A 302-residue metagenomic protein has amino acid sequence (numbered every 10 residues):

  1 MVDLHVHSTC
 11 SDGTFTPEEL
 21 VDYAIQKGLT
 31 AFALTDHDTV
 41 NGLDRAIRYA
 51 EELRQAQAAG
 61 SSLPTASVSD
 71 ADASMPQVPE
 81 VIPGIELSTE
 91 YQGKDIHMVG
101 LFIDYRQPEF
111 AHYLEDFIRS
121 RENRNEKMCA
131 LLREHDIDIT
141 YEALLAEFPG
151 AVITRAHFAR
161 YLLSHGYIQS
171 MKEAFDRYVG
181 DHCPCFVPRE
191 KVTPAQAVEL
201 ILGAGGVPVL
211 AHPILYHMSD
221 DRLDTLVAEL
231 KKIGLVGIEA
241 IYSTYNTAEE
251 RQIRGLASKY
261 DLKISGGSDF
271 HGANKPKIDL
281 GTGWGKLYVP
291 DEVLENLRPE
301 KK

Functional and structural regions predicted by a protein language model:
M1-K94, V179-G180, V192-K275: An N-terminally biased module of ancient metal coordination in phosphate/nucleic-acid-related enzymes
E51-A228, W284-E300: Extended substrate/RNA-proximal surfaces in nucleic-acid metabolism proteins
D261-G267, G272-R298: C-terminal active-site subregion of NodB/CE4 polysaccharide deacetylases
